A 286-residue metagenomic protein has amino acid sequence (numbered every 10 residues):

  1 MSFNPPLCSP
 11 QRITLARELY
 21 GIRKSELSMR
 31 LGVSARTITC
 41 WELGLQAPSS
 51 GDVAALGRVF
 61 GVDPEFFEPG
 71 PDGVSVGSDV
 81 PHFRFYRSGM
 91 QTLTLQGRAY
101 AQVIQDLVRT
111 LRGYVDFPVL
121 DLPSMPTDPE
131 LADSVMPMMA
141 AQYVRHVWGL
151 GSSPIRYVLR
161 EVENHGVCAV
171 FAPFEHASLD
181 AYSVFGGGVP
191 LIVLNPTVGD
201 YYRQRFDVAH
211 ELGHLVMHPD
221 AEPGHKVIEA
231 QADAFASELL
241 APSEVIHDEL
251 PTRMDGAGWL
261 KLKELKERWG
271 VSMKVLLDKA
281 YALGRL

Functional and structural regions predicted by a protein language model:
M1-L286: Short juxta-domain linker segments that transition from a proline/glycine-rich, charged coil into a short amphipathic
